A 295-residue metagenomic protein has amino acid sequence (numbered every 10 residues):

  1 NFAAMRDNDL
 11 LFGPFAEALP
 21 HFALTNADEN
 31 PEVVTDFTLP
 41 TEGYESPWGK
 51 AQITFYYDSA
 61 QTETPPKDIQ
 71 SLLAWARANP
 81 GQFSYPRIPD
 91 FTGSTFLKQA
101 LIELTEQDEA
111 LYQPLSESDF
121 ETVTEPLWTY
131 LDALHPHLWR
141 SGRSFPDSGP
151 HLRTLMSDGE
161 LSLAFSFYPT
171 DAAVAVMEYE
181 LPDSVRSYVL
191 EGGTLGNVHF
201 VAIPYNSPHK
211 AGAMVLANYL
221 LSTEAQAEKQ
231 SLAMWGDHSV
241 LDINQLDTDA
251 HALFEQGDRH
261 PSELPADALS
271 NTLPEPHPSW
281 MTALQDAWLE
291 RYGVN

Functional and structural regions predicted by a protein language model:
N1-H151: Extracytoplasmic ligand-binding site segments that recognize negatively charged/polar headgroups
A4, K67, S71, T95 (+15 more regions): Extracytoplasmic/secreted proteins, especially bacterial periplasmic and envelope-associated proteins
A4-N8, W75-N79, E103, L134-H137 (+7 more regions): Structured segments of extracytoplasmic/periplasmic soluble domains in secreted or envelope-associated proteins
E45-P47, T54, L163, G193 (+1 more regions): A residue-level structural signature of the nucleotidyltransferase/glycosyltransferase Rossmann-like core
R87-D90, S166-P169, A233: Short, well-ordered beta-to-alpha junction loops that form the rim of enzyme active sites and present histidine/acidic
W139-N206, A252-L253: Extracytoplasmic/periplasmic substrate-binding proteins
T194-L195, H199-A268: Mature extracytoplasmic/periplasmic domains
P261-N295: Conserved C-terminal helix/tail region of periplasmic/extracytoplasmic solute-binding proteins
